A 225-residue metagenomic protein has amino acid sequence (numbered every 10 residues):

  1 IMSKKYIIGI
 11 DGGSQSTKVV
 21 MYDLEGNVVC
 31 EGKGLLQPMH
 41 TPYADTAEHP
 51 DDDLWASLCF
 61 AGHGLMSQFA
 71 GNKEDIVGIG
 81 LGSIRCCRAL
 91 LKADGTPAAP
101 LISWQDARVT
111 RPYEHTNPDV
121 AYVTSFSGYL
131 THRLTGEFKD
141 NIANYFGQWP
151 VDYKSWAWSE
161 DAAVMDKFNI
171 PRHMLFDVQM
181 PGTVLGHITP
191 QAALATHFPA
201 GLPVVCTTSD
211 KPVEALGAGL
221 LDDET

Functional and structural regions predicted by a protein language model:
I1-P97, A193-L194, F198-P203: N-terminal glycine/serine-rich phosphate-binding loop of ATP-dependent small-molecule kinases, especially carbohydrate
G12-S14, L91-D94, A98, Q105-A107 (+1 more regions): Gly/Ser/Thr-rich active-site cleft segment
E48-D51, S103, V120: Short gly/ser-rich anion-binding loops that grip negatively charged ligand groups
C59-G62, I102, Y113-E114, T131 (+1 more regions): Short, well-ordered alpha-helical packing segments
M66-S67, H115-P118, L221: Basic phosphate/pyrophosphate-binding loop/patch that engages nucleotide-derived ligands
C86, L185, L221: Short, glycine-/Ser/Thr-/acidic-enriched flexible segments
A98-L101, T225: Conserved PLP-anchoring active-site segment centered on the Schiff-base-forming lysine
S209-T225: Catalytic phosphate/nucleotide-handling subdomain of diverse soluble enzymes
